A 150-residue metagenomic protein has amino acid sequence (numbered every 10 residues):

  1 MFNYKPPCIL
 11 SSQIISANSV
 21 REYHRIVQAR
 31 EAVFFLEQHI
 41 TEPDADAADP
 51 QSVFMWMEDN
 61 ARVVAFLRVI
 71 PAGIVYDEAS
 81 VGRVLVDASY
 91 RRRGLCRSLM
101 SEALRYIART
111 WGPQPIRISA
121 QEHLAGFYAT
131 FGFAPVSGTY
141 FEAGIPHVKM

Functional and structural regions predicted by a protein language model:
F2-V63: Short amphipathic alpha-helix that is part of the acyltransferase structural core
W56, R62-A72, E78-L85: Conserved beta-strand in the GNAT
P71-V81, R91, T110-Q114, F141-P146: A conserved beta-turn-beta hairpin within the catalytic core of GNAT-like acetyltransferases that forms part
V86, R92-R105: Conserved acetyl-CoA-binding loop-helix of GNAT-fold acetyltransferases
D87, Q121: Residue-level recognition of the GNAT/N-acetyltransferase active site
S89-R91, F127-T130: Acidic/histidine-enriched, beta-strand-rich ligand/metal-binding domains
M100, I107-A120: Conserved GNAT acetyl-CoA-binding A-motif
R117-S119, A129, A134-K149: Conserved catalytic-core motifs of GNAT/GCN5-like acyltransferases
